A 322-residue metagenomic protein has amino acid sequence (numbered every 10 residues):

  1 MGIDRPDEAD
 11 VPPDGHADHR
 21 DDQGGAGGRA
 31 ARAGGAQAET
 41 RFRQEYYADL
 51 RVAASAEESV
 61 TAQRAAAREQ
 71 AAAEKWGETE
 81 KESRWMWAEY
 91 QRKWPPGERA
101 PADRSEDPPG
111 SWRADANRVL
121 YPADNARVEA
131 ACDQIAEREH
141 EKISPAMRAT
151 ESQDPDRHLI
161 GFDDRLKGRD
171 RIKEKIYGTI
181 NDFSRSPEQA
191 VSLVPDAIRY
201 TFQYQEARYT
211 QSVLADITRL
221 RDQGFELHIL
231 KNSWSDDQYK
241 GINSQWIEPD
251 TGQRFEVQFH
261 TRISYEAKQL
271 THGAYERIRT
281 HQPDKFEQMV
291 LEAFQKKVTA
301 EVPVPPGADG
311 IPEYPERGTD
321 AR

Functional and structural regions predicted by a protein language model:
I3, A36-L193, Q269, H281-K285 (+1 more regions): Charge-rich, low-complexity segments
P6-D18, D22-A26, A30-A31, T40: Short linear motifs in low-complexity or flexible loops
D21, G27-R29, A33-G35, L220-D222 (+1 more regions): Generic alpha-helical propensity signal that fires on short helical segments and nearby coil/disordered stretches
S184-R322: Long beta-strand-rich cores associated with HINT superfamily self-processing modules
